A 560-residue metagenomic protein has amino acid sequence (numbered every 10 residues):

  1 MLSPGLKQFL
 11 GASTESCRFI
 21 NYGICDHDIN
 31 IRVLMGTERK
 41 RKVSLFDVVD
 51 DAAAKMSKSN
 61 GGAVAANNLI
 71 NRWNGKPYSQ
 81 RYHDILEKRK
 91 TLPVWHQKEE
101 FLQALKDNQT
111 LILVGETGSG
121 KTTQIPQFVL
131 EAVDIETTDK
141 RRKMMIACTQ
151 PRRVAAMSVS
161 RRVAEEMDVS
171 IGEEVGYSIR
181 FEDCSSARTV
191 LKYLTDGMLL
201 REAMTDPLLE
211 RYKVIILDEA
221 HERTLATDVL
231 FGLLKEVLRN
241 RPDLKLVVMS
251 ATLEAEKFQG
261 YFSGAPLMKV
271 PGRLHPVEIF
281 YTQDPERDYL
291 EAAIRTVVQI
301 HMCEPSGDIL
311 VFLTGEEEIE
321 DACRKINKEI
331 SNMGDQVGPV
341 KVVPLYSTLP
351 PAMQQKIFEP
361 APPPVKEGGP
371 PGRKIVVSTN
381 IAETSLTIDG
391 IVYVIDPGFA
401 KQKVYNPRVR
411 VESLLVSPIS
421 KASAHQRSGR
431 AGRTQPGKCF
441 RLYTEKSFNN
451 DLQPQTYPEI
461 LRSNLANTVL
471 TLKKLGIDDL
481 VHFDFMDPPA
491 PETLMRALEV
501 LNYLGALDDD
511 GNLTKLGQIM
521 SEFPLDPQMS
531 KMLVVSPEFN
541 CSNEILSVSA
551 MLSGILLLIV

Functional and structural regions predicted by a protein language model:
L2-S3, F9, Y22-G23, D28-M532 (+1 more regions): P-loop NTPase motor module signature
Q8-F9, S16: Cationic, low-complexity basic patches in intrinsically disordered or flexible, solvent-exposed regions
S530-V560: Leucine-rich, amphipathic alpha-helical/linker segments
